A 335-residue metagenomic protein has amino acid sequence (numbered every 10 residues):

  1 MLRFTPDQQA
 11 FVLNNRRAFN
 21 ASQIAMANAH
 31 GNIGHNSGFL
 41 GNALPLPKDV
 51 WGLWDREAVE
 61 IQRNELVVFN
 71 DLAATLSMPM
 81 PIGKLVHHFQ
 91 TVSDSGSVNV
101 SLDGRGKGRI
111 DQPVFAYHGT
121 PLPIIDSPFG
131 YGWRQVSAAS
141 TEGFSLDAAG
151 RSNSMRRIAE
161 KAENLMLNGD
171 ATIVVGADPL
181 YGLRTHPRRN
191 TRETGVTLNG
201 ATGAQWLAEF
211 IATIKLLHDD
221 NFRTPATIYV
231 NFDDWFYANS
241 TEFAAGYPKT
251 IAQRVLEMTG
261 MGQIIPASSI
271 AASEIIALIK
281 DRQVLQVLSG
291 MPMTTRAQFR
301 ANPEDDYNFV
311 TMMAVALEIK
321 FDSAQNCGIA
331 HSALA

Functional and structural regions predicted by a protein language model:
L2-L72, N239-A335: Sequence/fold signature of self-assembling virion shell proteins
G41-S127: Assembly/oligomerization interface modules of large self-assembling protein complexes
I125-A208: Alpha-helical scaffold segments that mediate packing/assembly in large oligomeric complexes
G130-G132, Y229, L278, V310: Residues in well-ordered beta-strands of folded domains
I158, A162-L165, F210-H218, V255 (+1 more regions): Hydrophobic, Leu/Ile/Phe/Ala-enriched alpha-helical segments that form helix-helix packing faces
A162, M166, F222-P225, Q263-I264: Residue-level signal for secondary-structure boundary elements
Y181-I251: Extended, solvent-exposed, turn-rich assembly/linker loops in the middle of proteins
